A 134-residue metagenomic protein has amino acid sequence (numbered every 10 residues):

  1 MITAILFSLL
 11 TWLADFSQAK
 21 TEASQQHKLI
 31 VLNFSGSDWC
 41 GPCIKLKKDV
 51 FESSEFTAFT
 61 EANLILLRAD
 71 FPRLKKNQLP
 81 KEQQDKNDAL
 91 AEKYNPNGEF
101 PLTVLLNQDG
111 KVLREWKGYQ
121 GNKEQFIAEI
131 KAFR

Functional and structural regions predicted by a protein language model:
I2-A14: Hydrophobic alpha-helical targeting segments used for export or membrane insertion
W12-I30, T60: A short beta-strand-turn-helix
W12-L13, F56-D85: Thiol-based oxidoreductase modules, predominantly thioredoxin-like and allied folds used for disulfide exchange
Q26-C40: Short active-site neighborhood of thiol/selenol oxidoreductases, capturing the structured segment around
Q26-I30, A62-L67, E99-P101, Q108-K111: Loop/turn elements at helix/coil->beta-strand transitions in domains of secreted/extracellular proteins
C40-C43, T103: The canonical Cys-X-X-Cys-His
P42-F59: Typically the conserved alpha-helix immediately C-terminal to a functionally engaged Cys/Sec in thioredoxin-like
E92-K93, N97-R134: Non-catalytic, surface beta->alpha helical segment in thiol-disulfide oxidoreductase systems
